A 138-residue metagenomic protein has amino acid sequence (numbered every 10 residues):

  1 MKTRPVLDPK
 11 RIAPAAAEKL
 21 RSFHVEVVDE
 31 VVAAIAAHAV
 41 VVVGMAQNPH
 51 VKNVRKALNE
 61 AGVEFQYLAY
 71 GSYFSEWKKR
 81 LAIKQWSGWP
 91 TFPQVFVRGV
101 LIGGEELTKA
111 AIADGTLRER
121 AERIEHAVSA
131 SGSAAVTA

Functional and structural regions predicted by a protein language model:
M1-A36, G132-A138: N-terminal leader/targeting and pre-domain segments
H24-L68: Local sequence-structure signature of Cys/Sec-based thiol-disulfide redox active-site neighborhoods
V42, P93-F96: Cytosolic beta-strand hydrophobic patch enriched in CBS
L68-F74: Short beta->alpha junction loops
F74-L81: Structural motif
I83-T91: Thiol/disulfide oxidoreductase modules built on the thioredoxin-like
V97-G132: Non-catalytic, surface beta->alpha helical segment in thiol-disulfide oxidoreductase systems
